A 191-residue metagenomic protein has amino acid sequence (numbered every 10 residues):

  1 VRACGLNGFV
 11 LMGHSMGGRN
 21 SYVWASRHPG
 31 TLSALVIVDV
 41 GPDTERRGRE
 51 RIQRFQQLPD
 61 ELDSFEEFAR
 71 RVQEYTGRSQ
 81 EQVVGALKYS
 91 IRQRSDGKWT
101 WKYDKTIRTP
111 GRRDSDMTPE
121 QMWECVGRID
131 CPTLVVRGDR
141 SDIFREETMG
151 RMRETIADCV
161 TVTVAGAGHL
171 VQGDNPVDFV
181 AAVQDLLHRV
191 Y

Functional and structural regions predicted by a protein language model:
V1, D60, S141, G168-V171: Glycosyltransferase donor-binding loop in the core domain
V1-N7, L186, V190: Glycine-rich phosphate-binding loop signature in dinucleotide/nucleotide-binding domains
A3-R46: Conserved hydrolase catalytic core segment
V40-K105: Helix-rich cap/lid subdomain of alpha/beta-hydrolase
R94-T155, V160-T163: Conserved serine/cysteine hydrolase catalytic core
D158-Y191: Catalytic active-site module of serine/aspartate enzymes centered on a nucleophile-bearing elbow/loop
